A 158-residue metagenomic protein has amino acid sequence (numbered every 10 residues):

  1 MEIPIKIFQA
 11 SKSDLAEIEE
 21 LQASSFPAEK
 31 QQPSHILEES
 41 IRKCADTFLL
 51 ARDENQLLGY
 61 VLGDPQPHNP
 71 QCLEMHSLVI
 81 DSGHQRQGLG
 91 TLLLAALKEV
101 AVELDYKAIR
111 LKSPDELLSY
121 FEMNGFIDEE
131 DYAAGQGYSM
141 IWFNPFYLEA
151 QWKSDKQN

Functional and structural regions predicted by a protein language model:
E2-I18: A short beta-loop-alpha structural element at the N-terminal edge of CoA-dependent acyl/N-acetyltransferase catalytic
F26-D53, L62-D64: Active-site rim helix/loop that mediates acceptor-substrate recognition in acyltransferases
L49, P114-D115, N124, E130-N158: C-terminal "cap" of GNAT-fold acetyltransferases
L50, Q56-P65, C72-V79: Conserved beta-strand in the GNAT
I80, R86-E99, M123: Conserved acetyl-CoA-binding loop-helix of GNAT-fold acetyltransferases
A101-S113: Conserved GNAT acetyl-CoA-binding A-motif
